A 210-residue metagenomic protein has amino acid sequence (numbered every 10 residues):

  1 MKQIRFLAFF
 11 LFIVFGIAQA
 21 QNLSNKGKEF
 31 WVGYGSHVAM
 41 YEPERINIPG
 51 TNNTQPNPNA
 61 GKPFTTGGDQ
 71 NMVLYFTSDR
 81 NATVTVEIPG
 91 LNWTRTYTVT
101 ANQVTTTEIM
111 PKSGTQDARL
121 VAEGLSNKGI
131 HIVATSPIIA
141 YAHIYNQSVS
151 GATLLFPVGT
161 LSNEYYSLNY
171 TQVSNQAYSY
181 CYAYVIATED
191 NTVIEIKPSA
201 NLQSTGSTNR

Functional and structural regions predicted by a protein language model:
M1-S24: Bacterial Sec-dependent N-terminal signal peptides
Q21-N81, V86-H131, S136-R210: Conserved functional hotspot residues at active sites or interaction interfaces
